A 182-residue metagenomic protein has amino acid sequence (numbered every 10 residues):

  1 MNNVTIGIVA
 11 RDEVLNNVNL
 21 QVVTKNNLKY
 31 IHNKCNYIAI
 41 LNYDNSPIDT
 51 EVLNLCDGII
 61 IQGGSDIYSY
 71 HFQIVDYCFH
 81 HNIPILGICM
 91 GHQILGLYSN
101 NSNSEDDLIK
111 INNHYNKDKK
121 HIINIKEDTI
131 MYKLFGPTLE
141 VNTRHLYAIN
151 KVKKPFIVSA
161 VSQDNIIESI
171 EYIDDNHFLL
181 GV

Functional and structural regions predicted by a protein language model:
M1-M90, L97, I109-F135, L146 (+2 more regions): N-terminal beta1-alpha1 cap of cysteine-dependent amidohydrolase-like domains
S99-D106: Post-Walker A helix-loop "phosphate-sensing" segment adjacent to the P-loop in P-loop NTPases
N101, G136-P137: Helix N-cap/coil-helix junction residues
E140-L146: Short catalytic/ligand-gating loop segments at beta-alpha or beta-beta junctions within enzyme catalytic domains
L179-V182: Active-site-proximal beta-strand elements of phosphoester/diester hydrolases
